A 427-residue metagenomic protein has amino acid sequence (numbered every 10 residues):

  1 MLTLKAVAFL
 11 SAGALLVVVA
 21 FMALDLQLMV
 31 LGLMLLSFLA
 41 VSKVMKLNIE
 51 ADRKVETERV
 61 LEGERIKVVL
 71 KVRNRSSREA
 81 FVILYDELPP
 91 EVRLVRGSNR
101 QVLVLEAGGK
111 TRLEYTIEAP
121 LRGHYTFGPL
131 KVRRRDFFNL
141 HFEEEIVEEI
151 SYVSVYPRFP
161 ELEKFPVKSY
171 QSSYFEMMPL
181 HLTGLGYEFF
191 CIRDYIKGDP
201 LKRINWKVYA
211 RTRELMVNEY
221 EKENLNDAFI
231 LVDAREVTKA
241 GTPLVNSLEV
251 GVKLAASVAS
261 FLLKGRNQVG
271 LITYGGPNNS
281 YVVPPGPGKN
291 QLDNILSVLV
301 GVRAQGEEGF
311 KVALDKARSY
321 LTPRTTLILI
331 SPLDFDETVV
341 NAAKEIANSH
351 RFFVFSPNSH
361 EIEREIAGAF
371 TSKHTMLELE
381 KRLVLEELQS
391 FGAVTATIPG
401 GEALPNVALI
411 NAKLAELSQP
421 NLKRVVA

Functional and structural regions predicted by a protein language model:
M1-D52: Extracellular/lumenal glycan-associated context and N-glycosylation machinery
M1-T3, P129, E161, N421: Acidic/proline-rich low-complexity IDRs
F21, D25, P89-V92, Y156-R158 (+2 more regions): Short, structured coil/loop segments at alpha-helix boundaries
L35-G286, T326-L329: An amphipathic, basic-hydrophobic helix/alpha-beta surface used to engage anionic, phosphate-rich ligands or surfaces
P166, K197-L201, K207-A427: Exposed, interaction-prone extracellular/peripheral surfaces
